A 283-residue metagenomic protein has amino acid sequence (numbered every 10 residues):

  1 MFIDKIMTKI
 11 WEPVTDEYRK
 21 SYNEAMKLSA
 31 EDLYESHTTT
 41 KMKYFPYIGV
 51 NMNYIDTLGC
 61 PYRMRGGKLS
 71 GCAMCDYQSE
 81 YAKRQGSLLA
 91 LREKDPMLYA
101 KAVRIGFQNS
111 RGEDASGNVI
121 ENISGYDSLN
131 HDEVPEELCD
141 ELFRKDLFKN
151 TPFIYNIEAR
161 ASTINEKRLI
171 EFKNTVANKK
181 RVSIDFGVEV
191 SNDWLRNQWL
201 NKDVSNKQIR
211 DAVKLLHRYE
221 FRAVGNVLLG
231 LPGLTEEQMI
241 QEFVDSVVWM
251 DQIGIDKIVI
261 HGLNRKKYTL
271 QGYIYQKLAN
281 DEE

Functional and structural regions predicted by a protein language model:
M1-E24, N264-E283: Auxiliary Fe-S-binding modules of radical SAM enzymes
I6-N23, S128-F172: Basic, amphipathic N-terminal segments that precede the first structured/catalytic domain
T38-L98: Canonical Radical SAM [4Fe-4S] cluster-binding loop centered on the CxxxCxxC motif and its immediate flanking residues
T40, C72, S162-N178, D193-A212 (+2 more regions): Extended, folded domain segments that form the structural surfaces/walls around functional sites
Q78-A102, G106-P135, K149-I164, R181-Q208 (+1 more regions): Core AdoMet radical
G106-A115, E141-N150, L169-R181, V213-E220 (+1 more regions): Acidic (Asp/Glu)-rich catalytic clusters
W194-L200, E237, T269-A279: Surface-exposed, active-site-proximal loop segments in enzymatic domains
K207-T269: Conserved C-terminal portion of the radical SAM core fold that forms the substrate/S-adenosylmethionine-binding
